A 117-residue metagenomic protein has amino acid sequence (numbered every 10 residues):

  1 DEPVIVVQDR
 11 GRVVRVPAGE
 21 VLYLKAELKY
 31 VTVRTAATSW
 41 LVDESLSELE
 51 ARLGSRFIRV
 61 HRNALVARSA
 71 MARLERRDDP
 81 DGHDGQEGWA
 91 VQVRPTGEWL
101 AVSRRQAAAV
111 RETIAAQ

Functional and structural regions predicted by a protein language model:
D1-V102: Conserved binding/recognition cores within well-folded domains
R104-Q117: C-terminal output/interaction extensions
